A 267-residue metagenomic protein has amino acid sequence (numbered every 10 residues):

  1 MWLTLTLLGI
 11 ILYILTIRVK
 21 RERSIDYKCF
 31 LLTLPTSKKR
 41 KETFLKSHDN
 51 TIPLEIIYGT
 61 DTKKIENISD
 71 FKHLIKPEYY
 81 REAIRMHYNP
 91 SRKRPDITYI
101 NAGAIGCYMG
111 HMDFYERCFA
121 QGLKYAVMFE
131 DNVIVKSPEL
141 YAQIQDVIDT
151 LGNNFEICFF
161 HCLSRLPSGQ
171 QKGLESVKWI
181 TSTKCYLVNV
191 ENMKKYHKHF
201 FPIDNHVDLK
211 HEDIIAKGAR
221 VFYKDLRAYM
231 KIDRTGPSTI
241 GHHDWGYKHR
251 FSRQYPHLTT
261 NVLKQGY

Functional and structural regions predicted by a protein language model:
M1-L5: Feature marks short, highly hydrophobic, charge-poor N-terminal signal-anchor/signal peptide-like helices that anchor
L7, I11-F129, V133-Y267: An acidic/histidine-cluster motif and surrounding catalytic segment that typifies divalent-metal-assisted enzyme active
